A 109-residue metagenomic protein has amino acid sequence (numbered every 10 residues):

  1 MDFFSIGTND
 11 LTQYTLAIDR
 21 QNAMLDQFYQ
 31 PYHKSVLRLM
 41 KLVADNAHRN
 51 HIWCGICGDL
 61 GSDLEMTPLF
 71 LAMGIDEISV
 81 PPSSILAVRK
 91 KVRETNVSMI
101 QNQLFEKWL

Functional and structural regions predicted by a protein language model:
M1-L109: Non-catalytic helical/linker scaffolds that mediate oligomerization, partner binding, and domain coupling around large
